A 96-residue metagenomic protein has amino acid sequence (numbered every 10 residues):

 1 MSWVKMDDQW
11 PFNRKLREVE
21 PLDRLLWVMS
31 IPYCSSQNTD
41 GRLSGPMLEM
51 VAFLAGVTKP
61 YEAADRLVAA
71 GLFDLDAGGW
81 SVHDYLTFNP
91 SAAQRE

Functional and structural regions predicted by a protein language model:
M1-Q94: Positively charged, structured surface patches that bind polyanionic biopolymers
